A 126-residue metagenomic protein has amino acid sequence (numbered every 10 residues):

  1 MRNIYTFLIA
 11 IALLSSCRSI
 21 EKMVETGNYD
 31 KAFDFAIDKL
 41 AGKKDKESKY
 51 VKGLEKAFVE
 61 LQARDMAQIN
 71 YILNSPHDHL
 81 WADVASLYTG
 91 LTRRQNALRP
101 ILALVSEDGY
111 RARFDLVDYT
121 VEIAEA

Functional and structural regions predicted by a protein language model:
M1-I4: Positively charged n-region of N-terminal signal peptides that target proteins for export
I11-A36: Bacterial Sec signal peptide processing site at the extreme N-terminus
L40, D45-A126: Post-signal peptide N-terminal segment of secreted/secretory-pathway proteins
